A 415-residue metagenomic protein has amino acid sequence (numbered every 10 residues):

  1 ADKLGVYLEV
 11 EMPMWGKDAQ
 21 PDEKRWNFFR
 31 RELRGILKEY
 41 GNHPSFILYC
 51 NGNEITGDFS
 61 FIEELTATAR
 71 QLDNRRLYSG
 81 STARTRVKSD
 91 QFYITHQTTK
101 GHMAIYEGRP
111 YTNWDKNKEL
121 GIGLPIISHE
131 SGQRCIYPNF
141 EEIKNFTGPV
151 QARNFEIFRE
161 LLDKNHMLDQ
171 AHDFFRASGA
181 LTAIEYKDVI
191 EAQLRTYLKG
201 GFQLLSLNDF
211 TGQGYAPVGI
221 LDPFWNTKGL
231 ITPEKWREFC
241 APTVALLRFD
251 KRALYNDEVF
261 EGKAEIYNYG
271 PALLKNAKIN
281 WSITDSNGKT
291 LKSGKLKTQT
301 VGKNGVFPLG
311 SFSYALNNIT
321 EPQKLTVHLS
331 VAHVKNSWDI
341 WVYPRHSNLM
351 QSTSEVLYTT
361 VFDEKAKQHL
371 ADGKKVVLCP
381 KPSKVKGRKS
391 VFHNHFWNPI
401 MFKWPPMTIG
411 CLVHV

Functional and structural regions predicted by a protein language model:
D2-L221: Substrate-binding/catalytic cleft of secreted carbohydrate-active enzymes, primarily glycoside hydrolases
P149-V415: Carbohydrate-binding surfaces of carbohydrate-active enzymes
